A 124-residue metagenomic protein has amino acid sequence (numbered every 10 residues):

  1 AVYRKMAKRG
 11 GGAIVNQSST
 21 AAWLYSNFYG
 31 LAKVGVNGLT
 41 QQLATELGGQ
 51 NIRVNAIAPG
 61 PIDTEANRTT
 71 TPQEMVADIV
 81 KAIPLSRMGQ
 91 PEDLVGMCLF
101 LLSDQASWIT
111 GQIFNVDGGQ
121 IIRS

Functional and structural regions predicted by a protein language model:
R4, T45-G49, S107: Alpha-helical segment proximal to the catalytic Tyr-Lys
M6-S18, G49-I52, Q112: Active-site loop of short-chain dehydrogenase/reductase
A13, S18-L24, Q120: Active-site segment of SDR-like NAD(P)-dependent oxidoreductases
L24, L99, T110-S124: Short C-terminal tail/terminal secondary-structure segment of NAD(P)H-dependent dehydrogenase/reductase domains
A32-G35, T40: Active-site helix of classical SDR
G49, P61-I83, R123-S124: A glycine/serine/threonine-rich, flexible loop-to-helix segment that serves as the NAD(P) cofactor-binding "lid"
R53-D63, L102, N115-D117: Conserved SDR Rossmann-fold cofactor-binding beta-strand/turn motif
I83-L94, Q105: A conserved structural motif in NAD(P)-dependent oxidoreductases
